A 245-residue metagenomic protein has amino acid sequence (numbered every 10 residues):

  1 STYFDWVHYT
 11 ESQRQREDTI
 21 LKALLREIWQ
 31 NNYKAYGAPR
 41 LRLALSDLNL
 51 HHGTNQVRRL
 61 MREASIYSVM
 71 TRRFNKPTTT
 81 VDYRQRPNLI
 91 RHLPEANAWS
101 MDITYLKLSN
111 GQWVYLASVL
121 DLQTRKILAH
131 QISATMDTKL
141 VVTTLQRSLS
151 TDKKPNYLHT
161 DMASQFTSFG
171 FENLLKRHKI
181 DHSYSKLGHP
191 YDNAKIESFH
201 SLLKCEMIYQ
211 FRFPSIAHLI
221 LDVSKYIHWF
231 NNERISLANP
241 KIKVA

Functional and structural regions predicted by a protein language model:
T2-A96, H189, V244-A245: Basic, flexible linker segments flanking DNA-binding modules in nucleic acid-interacting mobile-element proteins
Y3, L25, L41, V57 (+13 more regions): Mobile genetic element proteins and their domesticated derivatives, centered on retroelements and DNA transposons
E11, A23, K176-I180, L202-A245: C-terminal domain-tail junction helix/linker
S68, D181-H182: Hydrophobic beta-strand scaffold residues
P77-V81, T160-M162, S168-E172, H182-K204 (+2 more regions): RNase H-like two-metal-ion nuclease catalytic core shared by retroviral integrases and related mobile-element nucleases
E95-L128, A134-T135: An active-site-proximal beta-strand-loop segment
Q112, H130-D152, T167: Active-site beta-loop-alpha junctions of metal-dependent nucleic acid enzymes, especially the RNase H-like/DDE
L145, D152-T167, P240-K243: Acidic/histidine-rich, metal-coordinating catalytic segments
